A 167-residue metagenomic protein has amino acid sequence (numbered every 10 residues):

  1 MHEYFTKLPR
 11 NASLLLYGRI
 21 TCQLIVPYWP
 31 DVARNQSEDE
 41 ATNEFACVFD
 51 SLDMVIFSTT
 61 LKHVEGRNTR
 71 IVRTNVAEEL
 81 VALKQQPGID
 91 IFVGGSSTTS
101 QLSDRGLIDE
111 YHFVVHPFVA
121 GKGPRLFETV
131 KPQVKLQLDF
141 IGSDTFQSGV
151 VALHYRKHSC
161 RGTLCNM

Functional and structural regions predicted by a protein language model:
M1-M167: Enzymes that bind and transform nitrogen-containing heteroaromatic metabolites
